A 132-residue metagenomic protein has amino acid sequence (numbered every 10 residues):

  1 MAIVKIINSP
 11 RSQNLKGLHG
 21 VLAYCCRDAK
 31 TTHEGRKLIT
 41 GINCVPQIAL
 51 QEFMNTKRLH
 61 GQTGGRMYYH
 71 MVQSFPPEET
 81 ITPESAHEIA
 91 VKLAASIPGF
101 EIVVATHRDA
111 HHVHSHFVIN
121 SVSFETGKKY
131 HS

Functional and structural regions predicted by a protein language model:
M1-S132: N-terminal nicking endonuclease/strand-transfer module with a His-rich metal-binding environment and a catalytic Tyr
